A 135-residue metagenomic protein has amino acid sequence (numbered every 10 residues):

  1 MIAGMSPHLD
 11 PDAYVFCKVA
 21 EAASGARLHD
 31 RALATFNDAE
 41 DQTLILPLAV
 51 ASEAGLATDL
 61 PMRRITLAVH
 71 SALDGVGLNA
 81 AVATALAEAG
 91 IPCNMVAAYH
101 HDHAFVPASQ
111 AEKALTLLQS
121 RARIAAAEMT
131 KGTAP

Functional and structural regions predicted by a protein language model:
M1-A85, M129-P135: Regulatory modules associated with amino-acid/nitrogen control
H29-D30, A57-T58, A114-A122: Short amphipathic alpha-helices in soluble, non-transmembrane regions that often serve as interface/regulatory elements
R31-L33, G90-M95: A short linear hydrophobic-aromatic micro-motif
D41-L46, H100-P107: A generic structural motif
P47-A51, P107-E112: Helix N-cap motif at beta-to-alpha junctions
A85-I91, L117-R121: Generic non-transmembrane alpha-helical segments
A97-H101, Q110, M129-P135: Structural preference for solvent-exposed beta-strand-turn elements and adjacent flexible terminal/loop segments within
T116-P135: Short, basic, helix/turn surface patches
